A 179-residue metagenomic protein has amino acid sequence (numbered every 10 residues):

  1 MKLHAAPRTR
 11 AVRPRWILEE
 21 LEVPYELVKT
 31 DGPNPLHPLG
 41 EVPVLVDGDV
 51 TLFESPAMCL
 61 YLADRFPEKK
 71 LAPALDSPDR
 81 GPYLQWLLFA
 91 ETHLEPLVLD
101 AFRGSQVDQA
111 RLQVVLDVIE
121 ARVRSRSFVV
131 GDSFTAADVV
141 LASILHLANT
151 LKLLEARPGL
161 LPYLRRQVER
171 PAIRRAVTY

Functional and structural regions predicted by a protein language model:
M1-A110, E120: GST-like domain detector, emphasizing the conserved glutathione-binding G-site in the N-terminal thioredoxin-like
G48, A142, Y179: Conserved residues at the C-terminal ends of beta-strands
A74-L75, R175-Y179: Short, flexible loop/turn segments with low-complexity composition
W86-P171, A176: GST-like fold's C-terminal all-alpha helical module
